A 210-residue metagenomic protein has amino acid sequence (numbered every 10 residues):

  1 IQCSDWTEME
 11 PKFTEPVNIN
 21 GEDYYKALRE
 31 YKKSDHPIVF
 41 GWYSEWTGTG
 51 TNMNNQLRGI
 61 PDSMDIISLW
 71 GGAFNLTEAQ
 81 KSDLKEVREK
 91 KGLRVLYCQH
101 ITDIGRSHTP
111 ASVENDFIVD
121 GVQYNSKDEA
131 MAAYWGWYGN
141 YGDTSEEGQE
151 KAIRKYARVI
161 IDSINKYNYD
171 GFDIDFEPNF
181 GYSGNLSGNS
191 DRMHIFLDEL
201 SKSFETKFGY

Functional and structural regions predicted by a protein language model:
I1-Y31: Bacterial Sec-dependent N-terminal signal peptides
H36-Y210: Chitinase-like catalytic core of GlcNAc-active glycosidases
